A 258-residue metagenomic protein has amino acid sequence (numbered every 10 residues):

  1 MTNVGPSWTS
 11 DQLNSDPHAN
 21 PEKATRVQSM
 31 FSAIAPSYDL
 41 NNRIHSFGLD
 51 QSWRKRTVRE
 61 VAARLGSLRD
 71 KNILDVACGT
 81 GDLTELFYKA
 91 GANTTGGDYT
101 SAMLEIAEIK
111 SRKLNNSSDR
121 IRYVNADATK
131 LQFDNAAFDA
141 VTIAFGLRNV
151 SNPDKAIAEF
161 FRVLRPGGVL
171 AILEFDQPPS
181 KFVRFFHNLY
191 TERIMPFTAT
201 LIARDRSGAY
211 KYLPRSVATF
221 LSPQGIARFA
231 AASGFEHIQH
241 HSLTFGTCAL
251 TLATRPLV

Functional and structural regions predicted by a protein language model:
M1-S29: N-terminal auxiliary segments of SAM/dcSAM-dependent transferases
S37, F47-K71: Conserved alpha-helix/loop element of class I SAM-dependent methyltransferases that forms part of the SAM/SAH-binding
Y38, V141-T142: Hydrophobic beta-strand segment of the Class I
N72-K130: Class I SAM-dependent methyltransferase SAM/SAH-binding core
A90, Q177-F229, Q239: C-terminal alpha-helical "lid/dimerization" subdomain adjacent to the S-adenosyl-L-methionine
T129-A140: A short acidic, Gly/Pro-enriched loop at the edge of an enzyme's catalytic core that lines a small-molecule cofactor
D154-V169: A short glycine-rich, Lys/Arg-flanked "PGG" loop and its adjoining helix->strand segment in the class I
A227, S233-V258: Core SAM-dependent methyltransferase catalytic element
